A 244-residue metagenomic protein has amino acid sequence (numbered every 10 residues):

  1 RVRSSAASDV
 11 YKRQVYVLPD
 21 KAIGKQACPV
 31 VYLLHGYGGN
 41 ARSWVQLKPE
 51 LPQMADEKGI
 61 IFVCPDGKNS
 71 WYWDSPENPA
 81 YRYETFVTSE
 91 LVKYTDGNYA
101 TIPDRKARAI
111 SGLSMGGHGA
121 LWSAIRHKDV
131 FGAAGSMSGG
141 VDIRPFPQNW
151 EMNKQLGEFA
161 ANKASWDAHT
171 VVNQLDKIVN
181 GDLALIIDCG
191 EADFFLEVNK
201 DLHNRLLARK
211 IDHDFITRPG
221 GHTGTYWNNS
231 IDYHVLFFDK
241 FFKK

Functional and structural regions predicted by a protein language model:
R1-A7, Y11: Single conserved hydrophobic/aromatic residue that forms the stacking wall/gate of nucleotide- or nucleobase-binding
D9-K21: A short loop-to-beta-strand scaffold at the N-terminal edge of the catalytic core in hydrolase folds
I23-C28, L33-Y72: Short substrate-entry loop that stabilizes the transition state in hydrolases
H35-G38, G139, D188-A192, G220: Cell-envelope and extracellular/periplasmic
N78-Y99: Alpha/beta-hydrolase active-site loop
G97, P103-M152: Primarily recognizes the serine-hydrolase "nucleophile elbow" in alpha/beta-hydrolase and SGNH/GDSL folds
E158-R205: The feature captures the conserved acid-bearing segment of alpha/beta-hydrolase catalytic domains
A192-K244: C-terminal catalytic histidine-bearing segment of alpha/beta-hydrolase fold enzymes
